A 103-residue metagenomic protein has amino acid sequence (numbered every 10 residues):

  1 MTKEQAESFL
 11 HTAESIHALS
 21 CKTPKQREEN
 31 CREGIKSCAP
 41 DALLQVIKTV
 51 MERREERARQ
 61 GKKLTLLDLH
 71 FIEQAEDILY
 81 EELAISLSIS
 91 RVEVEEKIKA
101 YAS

Functional and structural regions predicted by a protein language model:
M1-S103: Charge/polar-rich, low-complexity and marginally structured segments
